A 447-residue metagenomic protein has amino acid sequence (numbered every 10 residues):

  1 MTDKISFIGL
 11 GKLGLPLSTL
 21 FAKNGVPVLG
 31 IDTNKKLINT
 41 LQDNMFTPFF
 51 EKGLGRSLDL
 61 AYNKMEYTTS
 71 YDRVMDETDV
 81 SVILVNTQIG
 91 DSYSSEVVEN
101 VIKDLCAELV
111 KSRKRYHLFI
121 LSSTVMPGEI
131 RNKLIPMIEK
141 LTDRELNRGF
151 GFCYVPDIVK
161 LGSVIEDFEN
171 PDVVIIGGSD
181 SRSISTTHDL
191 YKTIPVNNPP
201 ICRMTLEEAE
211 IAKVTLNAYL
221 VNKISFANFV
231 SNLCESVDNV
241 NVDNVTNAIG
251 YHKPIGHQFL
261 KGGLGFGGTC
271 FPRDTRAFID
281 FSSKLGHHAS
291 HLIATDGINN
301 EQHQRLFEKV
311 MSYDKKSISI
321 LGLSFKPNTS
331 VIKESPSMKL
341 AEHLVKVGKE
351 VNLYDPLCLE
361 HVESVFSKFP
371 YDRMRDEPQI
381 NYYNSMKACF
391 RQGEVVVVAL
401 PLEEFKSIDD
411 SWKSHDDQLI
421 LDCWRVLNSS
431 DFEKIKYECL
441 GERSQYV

Functional and structural regions predicted by a protein language model:
M1-V447: Structural/interface elements that position substrates and couple domains in central-metabolism enzymes
